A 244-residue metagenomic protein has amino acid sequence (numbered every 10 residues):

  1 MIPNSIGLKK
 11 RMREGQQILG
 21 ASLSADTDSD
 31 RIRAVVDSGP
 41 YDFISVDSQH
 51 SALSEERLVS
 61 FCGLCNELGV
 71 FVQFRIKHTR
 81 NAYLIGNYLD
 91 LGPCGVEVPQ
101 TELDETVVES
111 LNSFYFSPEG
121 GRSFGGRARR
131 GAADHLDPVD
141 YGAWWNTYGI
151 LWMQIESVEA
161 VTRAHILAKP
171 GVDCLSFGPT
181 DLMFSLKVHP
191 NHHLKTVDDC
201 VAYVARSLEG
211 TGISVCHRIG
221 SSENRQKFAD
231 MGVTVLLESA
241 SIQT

Functional and structural regions predicted by a protein language model:
M1-S22, A133-Y148, Y203, G210: N-terminal amphipathic alpha-helix/helix-capping segment at the start of soluble metabolic enzymes
M1-V72, H78-T79, K169: Conserved N-terminal beta1-alpha1 strand-loop-helix module at the mouth
I18-L23, I44-V46, V72-I76, V96-V98 (+4 more regions): Hydrophobic faces of well-ordered beta-strands that scaffold small-molecule active sites in alpha/beta enzyme cores
I32-D37, F74, T79-C94, V98 (+3 more regions): Catalytic cores of alpha/beta
E55-N81, G86, F114-F124, Y141-T147 (+1 more regions): Alpha-helix-loop-beta-strand connector modules within alpha/beta enzyme cores
G95-P170, P179-F184: Conserved anion-binding
G125-A133, W152-T162, H192, D198-T244: C-terminal alpha-helical cap/extension of soluble enzyme domains
F177-D198: Glycine/Thr-rich beta-alpha phosphate-binding loop at enzyme active sites
